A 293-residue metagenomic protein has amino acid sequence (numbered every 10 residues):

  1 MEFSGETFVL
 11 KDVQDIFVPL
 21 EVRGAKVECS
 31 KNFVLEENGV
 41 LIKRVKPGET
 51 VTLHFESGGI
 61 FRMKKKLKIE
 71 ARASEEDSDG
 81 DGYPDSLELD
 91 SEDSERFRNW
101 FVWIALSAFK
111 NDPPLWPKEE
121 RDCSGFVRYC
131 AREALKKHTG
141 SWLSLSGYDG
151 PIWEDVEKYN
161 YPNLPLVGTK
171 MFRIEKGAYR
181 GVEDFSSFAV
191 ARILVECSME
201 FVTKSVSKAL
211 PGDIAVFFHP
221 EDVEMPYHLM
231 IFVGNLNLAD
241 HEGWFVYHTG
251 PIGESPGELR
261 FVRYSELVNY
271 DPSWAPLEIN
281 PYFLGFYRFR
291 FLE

Functional and structural regions predicted by a protein language model:
M1-V27: Solvent-exposed, low-complexity, repeat-rich "mucin-like" stalks and linkers
G24-E36: Short, solvent-exposed loop/linker segments at beta-strand-coil boundaries, enriched for Pro/Gly and Ser/Thr
E36-T50: Extracellular/luminal low-complexity segments enriched in Ser/Thr/Pro
G48-G59: A short beta-strand micro-motif common to beta-rich folds, especially ectodomain repeats
I60-A73: Edge beta-strands of extracellular beta-sandwich domains
R72-E183: N-terminal capping segments
G150-E254: ...with weaker cross-activation on analogous glycine-rich loops/strands in unrelated enzymes
D240-E293: Low-complexity, Gly/Ser/Thr/Pro-rich intrinsically disordered linker/tail segments
